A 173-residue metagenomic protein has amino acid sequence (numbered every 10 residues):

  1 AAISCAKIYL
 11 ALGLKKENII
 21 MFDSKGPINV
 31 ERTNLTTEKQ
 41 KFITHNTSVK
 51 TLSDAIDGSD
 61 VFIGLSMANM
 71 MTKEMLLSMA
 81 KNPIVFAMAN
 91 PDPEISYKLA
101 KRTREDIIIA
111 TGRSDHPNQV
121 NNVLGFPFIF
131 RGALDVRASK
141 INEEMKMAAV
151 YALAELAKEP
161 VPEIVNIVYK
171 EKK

Functional and structural regions predicted by a protein language model:
A2-M67: Glycine-rich phosphate/diphosphate-binding loop of Rossmann-like nucleotide-binding domains
S4, V30, M71, E94 (+1 more regions): Active-site-proximal flexible loops/turns
C5, Y9-G13, G26, I56-M67 (+5 more regions): Structural signal for hydrophobic packing residues in well-ordered secondary-structure cores of soluble enzyme domains
L14, R32, T72-M75, K98-L99 (+1 more regions): A generic "cationic amphipathic patch" detector
N18, N29, N34, N46 (+6 more regions): Detector for Asparagine
Q40-I108, R113-D115: Rossmann-like adenosine-cofactor binding region
A87-K173: Adenosine-phosphate binding glycine-rich loop
